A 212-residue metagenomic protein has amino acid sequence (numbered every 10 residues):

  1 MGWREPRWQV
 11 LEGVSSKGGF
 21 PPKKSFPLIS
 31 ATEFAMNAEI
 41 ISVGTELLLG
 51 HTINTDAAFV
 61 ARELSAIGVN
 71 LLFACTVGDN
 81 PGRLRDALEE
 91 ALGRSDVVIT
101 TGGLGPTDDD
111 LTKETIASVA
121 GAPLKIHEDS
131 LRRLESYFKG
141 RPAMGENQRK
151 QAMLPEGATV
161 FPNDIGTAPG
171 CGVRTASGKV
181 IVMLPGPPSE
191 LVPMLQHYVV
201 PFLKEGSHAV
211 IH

Functional and structural regions predicted by a protein language model:
K23-S25: Polybasic, lysine-rich low-complexity intrinsically disordered segments
N37-G68, F73-A74: Glycine-rich phosphate/diphosphate-binding loop of Rossmann-like nucleotide-binding domains
V43-T45, T100-D108, P185-G186: Glycine-rich beta-strand-to-loop/alpha-helix junction loops that act as flexible
F73-R83: Short beta->alpha junction loops
R83, D110-G206: Proline/glycine-rich low-complexity loops and linkers
S95: An anion/phosphate-binding loop that grips the pyrophosphate of nucleotide cofactors and donors
S207-H212: Short glycine-/aliphatic-rich beta-strand segments at the starts of folded cytosolic domains
